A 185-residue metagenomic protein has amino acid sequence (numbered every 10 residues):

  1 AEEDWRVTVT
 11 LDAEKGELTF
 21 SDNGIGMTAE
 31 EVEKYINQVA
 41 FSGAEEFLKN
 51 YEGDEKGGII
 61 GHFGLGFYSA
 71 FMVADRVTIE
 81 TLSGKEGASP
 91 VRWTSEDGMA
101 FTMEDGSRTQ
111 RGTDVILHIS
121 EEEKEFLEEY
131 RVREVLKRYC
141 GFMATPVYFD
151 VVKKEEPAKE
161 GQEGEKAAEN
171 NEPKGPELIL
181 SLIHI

Functional and structural regions predicted by a protein language model:
A1-F126, E134, G141, K153-E165: GHKL (Bergerat-fold) ATPase N-terminal catalytic module, capturing the glycine-rich phosphate-binding loop and acidic
R131: Short, flexible catalytic-loop segment of classical short-chain dehydrogenase/reductase
Y139-P146: Acyl-group handoff/entry surfaces in thioester-processing enzymes
A144, N171-S181: GHKL/Bergerat-fold ATPase module
I183-I185: Conserved small/polar residues in nucleotide/adenosyl-binding loops
